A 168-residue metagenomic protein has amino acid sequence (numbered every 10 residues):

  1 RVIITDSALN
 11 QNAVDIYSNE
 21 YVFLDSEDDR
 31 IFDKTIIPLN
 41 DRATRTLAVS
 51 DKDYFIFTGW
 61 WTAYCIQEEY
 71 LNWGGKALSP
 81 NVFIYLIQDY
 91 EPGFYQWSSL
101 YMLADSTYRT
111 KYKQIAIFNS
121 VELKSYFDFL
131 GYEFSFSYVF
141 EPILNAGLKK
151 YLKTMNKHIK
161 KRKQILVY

Functional and structural regions predicted by a protein language model:
R1-D51: N-terminal pre-catalytic "stem/leader" segment of glycosyltransferase-like enzymes
L39-N40, E91-Y108, A146: Nucleotide-sugar donor phosphate/pyrophosphate-binding loop at the beta->alpha transition of glycosyltransferases
T44-D51, A77, S98-I117: Membrane-proximal helix-turn-helix segments that form the acceptor-binding/catalytic region of lipid-linked
R45-C65: Short N-terminal targeting/anchoring amphipathic segment
Y54-I56, W73-G93: Active-site proximal beta-strand in glycosyltransferases
C65-I66, F94-Q96, L100, Y112-S137: A short, active-site helix/loop in glycosyltransferases that binds the activated sugar's phosphate group
D89-E91, E122, V139-K150: Short beta-strand->alpha-helix junction loop in the catalytic core of nucleotide-activated group-transfer enzymes
I117, K157-Y168: Conserved donor-binding/catalytic core segment of Leloir-type glycosyltransferases
